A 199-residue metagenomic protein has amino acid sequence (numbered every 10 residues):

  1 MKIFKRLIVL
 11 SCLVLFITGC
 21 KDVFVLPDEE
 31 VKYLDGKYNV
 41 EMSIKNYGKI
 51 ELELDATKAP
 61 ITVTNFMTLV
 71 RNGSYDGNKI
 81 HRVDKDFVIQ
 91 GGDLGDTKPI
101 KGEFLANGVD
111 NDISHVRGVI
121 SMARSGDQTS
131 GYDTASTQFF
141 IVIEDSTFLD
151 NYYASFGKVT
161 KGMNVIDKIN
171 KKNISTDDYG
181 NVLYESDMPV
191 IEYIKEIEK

Functional and structural regions predicted by a protein language model:
M1-I8: Bacterial N-terminal signal peptides that target proteins for export
K5, I17-K199: Cyclophilin-like peptidyl-prolyl cis-trans isomerases
V9-I17: Hydrophobic helical h-region of N-terminal Sec-dependent signal peptides in bacterial secretory/periplasmic proteins
